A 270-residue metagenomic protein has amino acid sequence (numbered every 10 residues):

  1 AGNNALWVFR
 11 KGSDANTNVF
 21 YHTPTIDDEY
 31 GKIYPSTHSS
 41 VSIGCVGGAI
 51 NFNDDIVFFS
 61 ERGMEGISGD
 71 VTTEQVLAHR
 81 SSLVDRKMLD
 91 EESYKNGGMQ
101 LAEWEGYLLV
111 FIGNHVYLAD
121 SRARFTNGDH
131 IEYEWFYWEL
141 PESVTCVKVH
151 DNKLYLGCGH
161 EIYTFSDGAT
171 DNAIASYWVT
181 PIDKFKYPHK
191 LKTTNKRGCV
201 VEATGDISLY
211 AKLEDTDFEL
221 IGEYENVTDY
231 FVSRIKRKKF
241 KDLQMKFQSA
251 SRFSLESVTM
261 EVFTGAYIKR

Functional and structural regions predicted by a protein language model:
A1-K11, V57-F59, L109-F111: Hydrophobic core segments of beta-strands in well-ordered, beta-rich domains
W7-H38: Surface-exposed extracellular loop regions of Gram-negative outer-membrane beta-barrel proteins
E29-N53: Extended hydrophobic/aromatic segments used for targeting, binding, or gating
S40-G44, D54-D55, E61-R270: Beta-sheet repeat architectures centered on beta-propellers
